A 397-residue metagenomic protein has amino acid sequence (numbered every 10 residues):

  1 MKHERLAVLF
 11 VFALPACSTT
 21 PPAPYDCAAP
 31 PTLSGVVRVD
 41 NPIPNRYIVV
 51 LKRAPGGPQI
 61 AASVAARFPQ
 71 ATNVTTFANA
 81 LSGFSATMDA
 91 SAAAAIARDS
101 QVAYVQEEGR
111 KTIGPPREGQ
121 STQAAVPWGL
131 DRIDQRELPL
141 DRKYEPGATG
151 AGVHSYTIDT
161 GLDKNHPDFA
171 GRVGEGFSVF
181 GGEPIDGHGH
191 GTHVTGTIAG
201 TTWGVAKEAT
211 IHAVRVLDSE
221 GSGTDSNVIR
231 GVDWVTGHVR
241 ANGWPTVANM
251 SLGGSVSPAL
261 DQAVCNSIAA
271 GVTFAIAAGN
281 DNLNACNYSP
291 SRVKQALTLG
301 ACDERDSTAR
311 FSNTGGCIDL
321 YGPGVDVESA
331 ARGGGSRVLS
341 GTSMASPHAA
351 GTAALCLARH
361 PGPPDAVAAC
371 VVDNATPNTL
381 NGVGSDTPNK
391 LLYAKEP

Functional and structural regions predicted by a protein language model:
L14-A16: C-terminal motif of bacterial Sec signal peptides marking the signal peptidase cleavage site
S18-D40, S63-T76, L81, R98-H154 (+3 more regions): Protease zymogen maturation seam
S34-V37, N73-T75, A209, A213 (+8 more regions): C-terminal subdomain of the subtilisin-like protease fold in secreted/lumenal serine endopeptidases
I48-V50, S85, H154-T157, G196 (+8 more regions): Structural recognition of the beta-strand scaffold that forms the well-ordered cores of secreted hydrolase catalytic
A125-V126, R142-E175, G182-N227, A241-V247 (+5 more regions): Subtilisin-like serine protease catalytic core
D159, G279, G341: Active-site glycine-centered loops adjacent to acidic/histidine catalytic or metal-binding residues that shape
S178-G189, T308, R332-M344: Short pre-catalytic strand/loop immediately N-terminal to key active-site residues, enriched for Gly-Thr
D303, G322-A349, N378-T379: The feature captures the short pre-catalytic strand/loop hairpin that immediately precedes and shapes the active-site
